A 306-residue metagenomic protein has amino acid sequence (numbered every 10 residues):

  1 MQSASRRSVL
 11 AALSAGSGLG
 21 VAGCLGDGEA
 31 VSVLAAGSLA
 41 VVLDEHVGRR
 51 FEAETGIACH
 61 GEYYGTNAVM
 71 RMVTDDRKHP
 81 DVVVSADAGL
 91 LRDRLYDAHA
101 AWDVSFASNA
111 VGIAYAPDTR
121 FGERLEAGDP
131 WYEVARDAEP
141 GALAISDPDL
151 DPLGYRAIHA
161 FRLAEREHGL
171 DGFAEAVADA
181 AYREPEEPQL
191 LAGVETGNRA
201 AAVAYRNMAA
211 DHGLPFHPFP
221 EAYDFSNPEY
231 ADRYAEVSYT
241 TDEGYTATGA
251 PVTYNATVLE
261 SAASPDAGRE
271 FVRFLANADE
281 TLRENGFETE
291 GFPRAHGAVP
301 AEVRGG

Functional and structural regions predicted by a protein language model:
Q2-C24: N-terminal export signals
S3, E29-E52, E62, E123-G306: Exported/periplasmic ABC-transporter solute-binding proteins
G18, D76-R77, D137, T196: Alpha-helix termination/capping residues and helix-transition junctions
D27-A100: Early extracytoplasmic/lumenal segment of secretory-pathway proteins
G61-E62, D81-S85, S105, G112-A114 (+2 more regions): Structural recognition of the beta-strand scaffold that forms the well-ordered cores of secreted hydrolase catalytic
V82, A101-F106, F216-P220: Short hydrophobic/aromatic-enriched beta-strand-loop microsegments
A88-G89, A110-G112, P117-T119, D149 (+2 more regions): Short, flexible active-site-adjacent loop segments at beta-strand->alpha-helix junctions, enriched in small/polar
V104-P117, R136-A138, G249-V252: Short Pro/Gly-enriched coil loops immediately N-terminal to beta-strands
